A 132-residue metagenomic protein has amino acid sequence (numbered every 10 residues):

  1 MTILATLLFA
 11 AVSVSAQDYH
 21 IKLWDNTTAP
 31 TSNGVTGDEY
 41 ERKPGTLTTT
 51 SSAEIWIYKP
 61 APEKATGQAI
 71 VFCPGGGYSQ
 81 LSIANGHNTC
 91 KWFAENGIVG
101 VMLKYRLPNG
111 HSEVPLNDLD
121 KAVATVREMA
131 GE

Functional and structural regions predicted by a protein language model:
M1-Y19: Bacterial Sec-dependent N-terminal signal peptides
A16-Q17, F72, T125: Tryptophan-centric aromatic hotspots in well-structured domains and transmembrane helices
Q17-A65, S112: N-terminal cap/lid segment of alpha/beta-hydrolase-fold proteins
T66-G75: Short beta-strand element of the alpha/beta-hydrolase
A69, A94-K104: A fold-wide structural signal in alpha/beta-hydrolase
Y78: Active-site mouth loops of central-metabolism enzymes
L81-I83, N88, L103-E132: Catalytic nucleophile-loop/oxyanion-hole region of alpha/beta-hydrolase and closely related hydrolase-like folds
